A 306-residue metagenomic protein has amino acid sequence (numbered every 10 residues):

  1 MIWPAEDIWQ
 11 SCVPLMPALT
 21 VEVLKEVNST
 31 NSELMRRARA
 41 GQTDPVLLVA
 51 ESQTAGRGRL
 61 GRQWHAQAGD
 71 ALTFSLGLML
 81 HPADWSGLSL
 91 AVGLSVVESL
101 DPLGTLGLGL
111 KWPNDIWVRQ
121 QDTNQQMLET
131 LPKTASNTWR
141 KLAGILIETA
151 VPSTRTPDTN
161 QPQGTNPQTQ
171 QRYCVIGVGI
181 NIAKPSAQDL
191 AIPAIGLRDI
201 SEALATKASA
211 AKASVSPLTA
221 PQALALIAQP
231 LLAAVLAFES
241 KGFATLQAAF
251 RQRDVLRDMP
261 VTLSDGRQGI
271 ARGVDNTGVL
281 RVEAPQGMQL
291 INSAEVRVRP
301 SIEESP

Functional and structural regions predicted by a protein language model:
M1-P102, Q121-K141, T154-T165, A203-S214 (+1 more regions): N-terminal lobe of the biotin/lipoate ligase/transferase fold
T20-V21, P45-L47, L72, G107-G109 (+3 more regions): Structural motif
V49-E51, S75-G77, K111, L146-E148 (+1 more regions): Short beta-strand segments
G107-N124, E129-L131, T138, A143-G144 (+2 more regions): Catalytic palm active-site di-aspartate
A150-T154, P185, V274-L280: Short, conserved beta-turn/loop elements at beta-strand boundaries and strand-helix junctions
T154-D158, N166-S201: Short, acidic (Asp/Glu-rich) active-site segment that either coordinates a divalent metal cofactor
I200-G266, I302-P306: Conserved, helical-rich catalytic subdomain that frames metal- and/or nucleotide-binding sites in enzyme alpha/beta
R257-P306: Conserved RNA-binding domains used in RNP assembly and mRNA/RNA metabolism
